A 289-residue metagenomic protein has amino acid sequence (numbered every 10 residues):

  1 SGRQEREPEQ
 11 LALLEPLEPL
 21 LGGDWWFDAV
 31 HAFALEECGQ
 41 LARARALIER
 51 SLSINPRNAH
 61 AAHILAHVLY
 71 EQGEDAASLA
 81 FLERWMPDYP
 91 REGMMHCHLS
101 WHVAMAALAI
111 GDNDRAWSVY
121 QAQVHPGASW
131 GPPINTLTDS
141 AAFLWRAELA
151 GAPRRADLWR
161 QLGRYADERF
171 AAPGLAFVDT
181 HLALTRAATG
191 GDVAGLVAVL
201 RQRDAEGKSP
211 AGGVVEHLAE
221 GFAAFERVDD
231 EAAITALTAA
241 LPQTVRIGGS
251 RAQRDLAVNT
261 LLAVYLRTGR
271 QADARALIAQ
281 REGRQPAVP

Functional and structural regions predicted by a protein language model:
S1-A61, V68: Internal alpha-solenoid helical repeat scaffolds
R6-L21, A77-S78, L82, Q161-R169 (+1 more regions): Amphipathic alpha-helices of TPR/Sel1-like and other helical repeat/solenoid scaffolds
P8-L11, R45, L52, L79 (+6 more regions): Tetratricopeptide repeat
P16-L17, R50-S51, W85, Q123 (+2 more regions): Canonical positions in the second alpha-helix
D24-W25, N58-A59, E92, I247 (+2 more regions): Residue-level recognition of tetratricopeptide repeat
M105-P289: Helix-coil-helix junctions within alpha-helical repeat/solenoid scaffolds
